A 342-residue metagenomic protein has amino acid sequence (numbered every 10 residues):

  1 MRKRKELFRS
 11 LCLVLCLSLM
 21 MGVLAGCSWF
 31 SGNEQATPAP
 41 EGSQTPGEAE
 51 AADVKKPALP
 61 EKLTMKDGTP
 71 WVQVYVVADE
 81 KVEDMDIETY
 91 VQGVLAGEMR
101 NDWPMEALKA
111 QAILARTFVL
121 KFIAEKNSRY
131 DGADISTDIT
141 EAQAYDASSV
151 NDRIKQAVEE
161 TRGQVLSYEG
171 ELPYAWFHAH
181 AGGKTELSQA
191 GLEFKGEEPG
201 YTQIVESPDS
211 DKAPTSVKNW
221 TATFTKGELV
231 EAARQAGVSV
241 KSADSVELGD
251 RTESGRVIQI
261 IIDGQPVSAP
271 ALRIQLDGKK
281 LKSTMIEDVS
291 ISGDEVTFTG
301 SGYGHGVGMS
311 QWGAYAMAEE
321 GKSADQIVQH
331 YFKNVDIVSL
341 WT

Functional and structural regions predicted by a protein language model:
M1-T342: Conserved, single-site charged/polar hotspot
